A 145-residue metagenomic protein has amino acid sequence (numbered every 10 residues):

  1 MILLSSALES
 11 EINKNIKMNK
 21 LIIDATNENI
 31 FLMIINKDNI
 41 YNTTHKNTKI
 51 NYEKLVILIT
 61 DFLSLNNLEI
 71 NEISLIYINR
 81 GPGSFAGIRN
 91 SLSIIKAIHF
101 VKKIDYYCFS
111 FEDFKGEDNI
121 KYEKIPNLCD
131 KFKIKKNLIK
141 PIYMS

Functional and structural regions predicted by a protein language model:
I2-L4, L8, I12-I57, L68 (+1 more regions): Oxyanion-binding and handling regions
L8, I70-N71, I78-N79: A short, charged
E28, G81-P82: Short glycine-rich anion-binding loops that position phosphate/pyrophosphate groups of nucleotides and phosphorylated
F31, F85-A86: Short acidic/glycine-rich loop or secondary-structure boundary segments that cap or lie
I59-L75: Phosphate/pyrophosphate-binding loops at sites that engage ATP/ADP/AMP, CoA/4′-phosphopantetheine, polyphosphate
L75-R80, A86-Y106: DPxDG-like acidic metal-binding loop motif
S84-F85, K115: Short, active-site-adjacent cap segments at secondary-structure transitions
